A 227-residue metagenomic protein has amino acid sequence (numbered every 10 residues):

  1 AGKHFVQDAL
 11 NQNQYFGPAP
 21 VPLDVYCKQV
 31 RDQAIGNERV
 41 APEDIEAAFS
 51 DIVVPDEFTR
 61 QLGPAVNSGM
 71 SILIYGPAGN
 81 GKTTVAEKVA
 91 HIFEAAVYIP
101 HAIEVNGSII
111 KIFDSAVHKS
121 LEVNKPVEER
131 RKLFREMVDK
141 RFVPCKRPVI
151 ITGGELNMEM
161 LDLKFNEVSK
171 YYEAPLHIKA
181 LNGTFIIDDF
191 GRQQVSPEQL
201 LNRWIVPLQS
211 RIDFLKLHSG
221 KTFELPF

Functional and structural regions predicted by a protein language model:
A1-N37: Interdomain "pre-motor" coupling segment immediately N-terminal to P-loop NTPase/helicase cores
G2, F16-P22, E43-I45, M158-K164: Short, mixed-charge, low-aromatic patches
V6, Y26-V30, I45-F49, V89 (+1 more regions): Generic structural signal of hydrophobic/aromatic residues within well-ordered alpha-helices of folded domains
V30-T59: Dynamic helix-loop-helix/coil hinge segments at AAA+ ATPase domain boundaries and subdomain interfaces
S50-F227: Conserved ASCE/P-loop NTPase catalytic core
